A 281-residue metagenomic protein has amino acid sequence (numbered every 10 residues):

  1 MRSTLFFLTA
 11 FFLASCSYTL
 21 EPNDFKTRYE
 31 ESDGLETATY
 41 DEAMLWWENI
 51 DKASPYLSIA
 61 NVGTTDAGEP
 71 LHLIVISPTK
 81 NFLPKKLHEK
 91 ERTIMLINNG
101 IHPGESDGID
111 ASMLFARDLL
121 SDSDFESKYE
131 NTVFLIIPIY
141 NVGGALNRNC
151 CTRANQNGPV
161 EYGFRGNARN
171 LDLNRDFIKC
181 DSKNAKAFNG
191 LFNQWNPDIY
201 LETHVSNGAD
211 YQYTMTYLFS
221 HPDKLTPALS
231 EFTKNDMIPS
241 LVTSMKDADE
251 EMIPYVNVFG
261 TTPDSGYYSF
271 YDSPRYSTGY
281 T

Functional and structural regions predicted by a protein language model:
M1-L8: Sec-dependent signal peptide recognition, specifically the positively charged N-region followed immediately by
A14-S15: C-terminal motif of bacterial Sec signal peptides marking the signal peptidase cleavage site
E21-G34, I97-N99: Acidic/histidine-rich, surface-exposed loop or edge segments in extracytoplasmic proteins
G34, F82-P84, E105-S106, L146: Short, solvent-exposed loop/turn elements at domain surfaces
D41-I97, D122: Soluble metallo-hydrolase cores and metallopeptidase-like ectodomains found primarily in the secretory/periplasmic
K80, C151-P159, G266-D272: Alpha-helical scaffolding within the catalytic cores of extracellular/periplasmic polymer-degrading hydrolases
E89-I101, E105-D236, V242-N257: Active-site/substrate-binding loop(s) of hydrolase catalytic cores
V256-T281: Hard-cation-handling environments
